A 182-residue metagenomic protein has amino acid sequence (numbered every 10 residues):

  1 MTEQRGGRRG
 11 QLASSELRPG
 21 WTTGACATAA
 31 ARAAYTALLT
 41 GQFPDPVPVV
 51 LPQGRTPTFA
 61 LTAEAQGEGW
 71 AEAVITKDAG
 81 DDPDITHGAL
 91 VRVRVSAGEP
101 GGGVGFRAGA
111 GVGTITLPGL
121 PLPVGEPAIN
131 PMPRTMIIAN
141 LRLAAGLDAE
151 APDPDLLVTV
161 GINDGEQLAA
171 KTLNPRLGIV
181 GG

Functional and structural regions predicted by a protein language model:
T2-G181: Generic N-terminal targeting/processing segments that precede catalytic cores or assembly contacts
